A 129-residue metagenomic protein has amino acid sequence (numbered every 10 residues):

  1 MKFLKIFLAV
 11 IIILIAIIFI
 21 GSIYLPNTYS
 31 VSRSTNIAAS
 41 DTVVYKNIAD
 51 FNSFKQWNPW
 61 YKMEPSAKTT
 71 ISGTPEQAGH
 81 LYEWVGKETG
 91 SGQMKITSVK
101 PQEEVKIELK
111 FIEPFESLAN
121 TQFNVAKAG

Functional and structural regions predicted by a protein language model:
K2-T70, T74: Hydrophobic ligand-binding cavity/cleft-lining segments
F3, T28, K95-S98, E108-G129: Beta-strand/loop substructures that line and gate deep hydrophobic ligand-binding cavities in soluble
N36-S40, V85, V99, A126-A128: Solvent-exposed residues in well-ordered beta-strands and their adjoining turns, especially edge/terminal strands
V43-F54, Y82, I96, V105-I107 (+1 more regions): Hydrophobic pocket/interface hotspot
K55-A67, G90-K95, V99-K106, A128-G129: Eukaryotic helix-grip
Q77-G79, S91, Q102, L118-N120: Extracytoplasmic
Q77-W84, G92, K127-G129: A general structural signal for short secondary-structure boundary/capping elements
G79-K87, K106-I112: Short beta-strand segments that buttress and anchor functional surface loops
